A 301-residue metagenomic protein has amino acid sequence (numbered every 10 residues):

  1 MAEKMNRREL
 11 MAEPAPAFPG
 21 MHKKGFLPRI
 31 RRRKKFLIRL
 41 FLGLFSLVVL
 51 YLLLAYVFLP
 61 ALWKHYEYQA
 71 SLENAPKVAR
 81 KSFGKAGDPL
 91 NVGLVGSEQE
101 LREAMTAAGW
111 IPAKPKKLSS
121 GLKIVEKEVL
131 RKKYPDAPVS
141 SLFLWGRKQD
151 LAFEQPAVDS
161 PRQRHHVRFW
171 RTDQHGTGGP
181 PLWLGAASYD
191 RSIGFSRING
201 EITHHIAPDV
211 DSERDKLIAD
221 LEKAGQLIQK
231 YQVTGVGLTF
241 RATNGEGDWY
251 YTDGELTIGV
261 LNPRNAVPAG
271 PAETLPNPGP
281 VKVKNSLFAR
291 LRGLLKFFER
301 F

Functional and structural regions predicted by a protein language model:
M1-L40: N-terminal Lys/Arg-rich, disordered targeting/topogenic segments
R39-P60: Hydrophobic membrane-insertion alpha-helices, especially the h-region of bacterial N-terminal signal peptides
L44, V48, G87-V95, D159 (+2 more regions): Short, charged/polar micro-motifs that form catalytic or ligand-binding hotspots
L62-R80, G84: Alpha-helical transmembrane signal-anchor/signal-peptide segments
P76-R102: Terminal, regulation- and interaction-focused segments at domain boundaries
D88-L90, A108, H165: Envelope-exposed proteins and targeting segments
G93-K133: Extracytoplasmic/periplasmic/luminal assembly and interaction segments in envelope/secretory/respiratory proteins
I124-R300: A cross-kingdom signal targeting lumenal/periplasmic-facing segments of multi-pass membrane and secretory-pathway
